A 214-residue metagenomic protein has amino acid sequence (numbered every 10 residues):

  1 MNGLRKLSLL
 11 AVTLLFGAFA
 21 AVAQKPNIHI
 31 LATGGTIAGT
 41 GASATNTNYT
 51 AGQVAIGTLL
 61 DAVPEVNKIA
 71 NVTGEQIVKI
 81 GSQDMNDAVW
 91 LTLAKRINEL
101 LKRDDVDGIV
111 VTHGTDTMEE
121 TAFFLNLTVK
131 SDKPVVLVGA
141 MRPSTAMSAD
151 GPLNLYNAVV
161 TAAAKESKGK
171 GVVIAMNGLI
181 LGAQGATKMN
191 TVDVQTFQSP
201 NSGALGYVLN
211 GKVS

Functional and structural regions predicted by a protein language model:
M1-A11: Bacterial N-terminal signal peptides that target proteins for export
G3-L4, A18, D105: Short linear motifs in intrinsically disordered/low-complexity regions
L10-A18: Bacterial N-terminal signal peptides
F19-A23: Sec/Tat signal peptide C-region and signal peptidase I cleavage site
Q24-S214: Active-site histidine-anchored catalytic micro-motif
